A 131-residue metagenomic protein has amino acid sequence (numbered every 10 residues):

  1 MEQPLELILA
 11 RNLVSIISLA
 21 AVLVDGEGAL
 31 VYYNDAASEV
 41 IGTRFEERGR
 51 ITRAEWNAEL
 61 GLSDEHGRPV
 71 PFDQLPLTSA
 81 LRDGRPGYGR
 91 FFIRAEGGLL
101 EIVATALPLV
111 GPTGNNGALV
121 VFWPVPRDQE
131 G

Functional and structural regions predicted by a protein language model:
M1-P4, I8, V125-G131: Short, low-complexity N-terminal regulatory "tails/caps" that precede and couple sensory modules
E2-A29, Y33-A36: Sensory modules in modular signal-transduction proteins
E27, H66, E96-G97, P112-T113: Residue-level recognition of short loop/turn positions
I41-T43, G49-R50: Glycine-centered C-terminal helix-capping/turn motifs at helix ends
R48-R94: Terminal output helix/cap of sensory domains in signal transduction proteins
F72, L99-E101, G117: Beta-strand residues that line the small-molecule/cofactor-binding core of sensory signal-transduction domains
R90-F92, E101-T105, L119: PAS/PAC sensory module
P108-G131: Sensory coupling linkers of modular signal transduction proteins
